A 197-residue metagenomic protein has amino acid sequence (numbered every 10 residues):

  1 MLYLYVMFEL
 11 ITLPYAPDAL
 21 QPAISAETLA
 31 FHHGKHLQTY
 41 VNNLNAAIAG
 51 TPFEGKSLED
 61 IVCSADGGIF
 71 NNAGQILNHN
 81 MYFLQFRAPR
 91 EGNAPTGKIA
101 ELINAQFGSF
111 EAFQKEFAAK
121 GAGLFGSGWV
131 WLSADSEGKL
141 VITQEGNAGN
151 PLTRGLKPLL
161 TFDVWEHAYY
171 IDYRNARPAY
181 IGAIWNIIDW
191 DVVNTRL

Functional and structural regions predicted by a protein language model:
L2-L197: Feature for soluble, non-membrane regions of globular proteins
